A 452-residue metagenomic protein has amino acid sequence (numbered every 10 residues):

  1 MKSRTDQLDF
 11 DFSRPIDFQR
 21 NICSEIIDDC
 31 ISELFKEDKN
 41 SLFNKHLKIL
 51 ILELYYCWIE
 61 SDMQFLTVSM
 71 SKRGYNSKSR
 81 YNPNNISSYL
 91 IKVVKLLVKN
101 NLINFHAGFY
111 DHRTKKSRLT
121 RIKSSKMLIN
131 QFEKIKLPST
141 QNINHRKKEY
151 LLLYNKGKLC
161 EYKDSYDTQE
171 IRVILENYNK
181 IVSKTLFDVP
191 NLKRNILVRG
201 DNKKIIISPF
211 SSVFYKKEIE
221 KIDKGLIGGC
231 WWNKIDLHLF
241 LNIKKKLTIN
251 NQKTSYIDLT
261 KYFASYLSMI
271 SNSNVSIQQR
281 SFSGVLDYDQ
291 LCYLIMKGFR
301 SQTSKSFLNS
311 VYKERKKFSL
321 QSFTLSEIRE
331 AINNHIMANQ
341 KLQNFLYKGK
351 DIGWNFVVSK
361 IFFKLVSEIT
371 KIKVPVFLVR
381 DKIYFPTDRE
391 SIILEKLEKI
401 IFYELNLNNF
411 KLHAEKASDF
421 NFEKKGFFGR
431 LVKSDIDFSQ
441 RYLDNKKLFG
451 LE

Functional and structural regions predicted by a protein language model:
M1-N44, L54-C57, D111, S283-V376: Conserved catalytic core of nucleic-acid polymerases
I31-Y81: Short helix->loop/beta-hairpin flanking segments within DNA-binding domains
T67-I86, W231-Y347: Helical catalytic core of nucleic-acid polymerases
I91-K95, V366: Short, hydrophobic-biased segments on the C-terminal half of alpha helices that form "recognition helices"
V94-H112, P375-V376: A short, conserved structural fragment
R121-Q290, R380-K382: Acidic, glycine-rich two-metal-ion catalytic cores of nucleic acid-processing enzymes
Q302-F307, E390-E452: C-terminal polymerase-core module
F377-D388: Amphipathic alpha-helical/coiled-coil segments positioned at domain termini
